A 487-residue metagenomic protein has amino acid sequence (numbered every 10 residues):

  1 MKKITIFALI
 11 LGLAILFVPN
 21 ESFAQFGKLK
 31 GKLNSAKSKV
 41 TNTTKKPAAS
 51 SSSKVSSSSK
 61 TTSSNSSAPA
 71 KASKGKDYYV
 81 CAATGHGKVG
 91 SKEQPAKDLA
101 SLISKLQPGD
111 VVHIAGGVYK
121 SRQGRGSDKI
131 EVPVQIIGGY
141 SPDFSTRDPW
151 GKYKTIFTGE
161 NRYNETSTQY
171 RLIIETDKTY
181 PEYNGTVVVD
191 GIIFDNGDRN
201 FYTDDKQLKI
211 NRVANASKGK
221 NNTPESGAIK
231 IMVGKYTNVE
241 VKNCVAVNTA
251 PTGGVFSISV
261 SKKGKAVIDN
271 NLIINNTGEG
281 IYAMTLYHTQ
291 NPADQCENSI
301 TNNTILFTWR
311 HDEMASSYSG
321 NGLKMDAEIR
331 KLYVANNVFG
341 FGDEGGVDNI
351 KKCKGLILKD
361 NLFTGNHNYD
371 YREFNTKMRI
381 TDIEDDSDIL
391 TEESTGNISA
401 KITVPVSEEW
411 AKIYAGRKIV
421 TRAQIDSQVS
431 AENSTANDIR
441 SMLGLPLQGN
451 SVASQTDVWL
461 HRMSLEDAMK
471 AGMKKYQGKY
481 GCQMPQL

Functional and structural regions predicted by a protein language model:
Q25-S63: Glycine- and small hydrophobic-rich membrane-insertion segments that are intrinsically disordered in solution
K60-S101, V118: Right-handed parallel beta-helix/beta-solenoid
A68-S73, S145-Y163, K352-L487: Acidic, glycine- and Ser/Thr-rich low-complexity intrinsically disordered tracts in extracellular/secreted proteins
K76, D110, G126, V132-V134 (+11 more regions): The right-handed parallel beta-helix/beta-solenoid scaffold, focusing on the short coil/turn and N-cap positions
L99-A100, P108-D148: N-terminal extracellular ligand-recognition/capping segment immediately after the signal peptide
Q123-R125, T146, N161-R162, S167-R171 (+10 more regions): Short glycine/acidic-rich loop motifs that flank beta-strands on beta-rich extracellular proteins
P133-R212: Right-handed parallel beta-helix/beta-spiral solenoid domain characteristic of secreted/periplasmic
G138, G185-D198, K218, Y236-A250 (+7 more regions): Right-handed parallel beta-helix
